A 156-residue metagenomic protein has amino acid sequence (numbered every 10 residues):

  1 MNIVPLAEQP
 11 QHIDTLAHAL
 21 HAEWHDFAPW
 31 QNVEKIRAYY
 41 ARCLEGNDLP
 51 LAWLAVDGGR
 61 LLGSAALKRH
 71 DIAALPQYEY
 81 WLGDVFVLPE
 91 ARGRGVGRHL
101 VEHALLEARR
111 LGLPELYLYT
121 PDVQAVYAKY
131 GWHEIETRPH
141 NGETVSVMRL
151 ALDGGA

Functional and structural regions predicted by a protein language model:
M1-L16: A short beta-loop-alpha structural element at the N-terminal edge of CoA-dependent acyl/N-acetyltransferase catalytic
H21-R42: Conserved GNAT-fold acetyl-CoA-binding loop/helix
C43-D48: Short loop/turn motifs at secondary-structure junctions and domain boundaries
A52-L54, R60-H70, W81, F86: Conserved beta-strand in the GNAT
A91, G95-H103: Conserved acetyl-CoA pyrophosphate-binding loop and the N-cap/start of the following alpha-helix in GNAT-like
P114, Y119-Q124, E136-A156: C-terminal "cap" of GNAT-fold acetyltransferases
Y127, W132: Conserved active-site tyrosine of GNAT-family acetyltransferases
